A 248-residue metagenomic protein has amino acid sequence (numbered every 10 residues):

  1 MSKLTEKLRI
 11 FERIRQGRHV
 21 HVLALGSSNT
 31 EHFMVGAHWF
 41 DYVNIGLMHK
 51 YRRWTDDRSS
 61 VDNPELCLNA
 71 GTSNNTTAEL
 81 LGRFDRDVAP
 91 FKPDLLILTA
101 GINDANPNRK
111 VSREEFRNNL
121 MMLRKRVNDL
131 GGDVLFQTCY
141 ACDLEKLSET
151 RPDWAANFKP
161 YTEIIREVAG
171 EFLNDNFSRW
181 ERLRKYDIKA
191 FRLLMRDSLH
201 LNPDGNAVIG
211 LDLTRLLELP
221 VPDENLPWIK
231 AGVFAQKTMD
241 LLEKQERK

Functional and structural regions predicted by a protein language model:
M1-A70, F84-K92: Serine-esterase "nucleophile elbow" of acetyl-processing enzymes
S2-L4, G17-R18, E171-F172, F191-K248: Conserved catalytic region of serine esterases and O-acyltransferases that act on ester linkages in lipids
E31-M34, A78, D104-R109, D143-S148: A short acidic, helix-capping loop that chelates divalent metal ions and anchors anionic groups
A70-N75, L95-K110: Cell-envelope and extracellular/periplasmic
T76-D94, R109-N119: Catalytic-core regions of hydrolytic enzymes
S112-M121, W154-Y161: Charged helix-capping and loop-helix junction motifs
D129-D133: A short helix->loop->beta-strand "cap" motif at the edges of active sites that frequently abuts
L144-S178: Substrate-gating cap/lid alpha-helix
